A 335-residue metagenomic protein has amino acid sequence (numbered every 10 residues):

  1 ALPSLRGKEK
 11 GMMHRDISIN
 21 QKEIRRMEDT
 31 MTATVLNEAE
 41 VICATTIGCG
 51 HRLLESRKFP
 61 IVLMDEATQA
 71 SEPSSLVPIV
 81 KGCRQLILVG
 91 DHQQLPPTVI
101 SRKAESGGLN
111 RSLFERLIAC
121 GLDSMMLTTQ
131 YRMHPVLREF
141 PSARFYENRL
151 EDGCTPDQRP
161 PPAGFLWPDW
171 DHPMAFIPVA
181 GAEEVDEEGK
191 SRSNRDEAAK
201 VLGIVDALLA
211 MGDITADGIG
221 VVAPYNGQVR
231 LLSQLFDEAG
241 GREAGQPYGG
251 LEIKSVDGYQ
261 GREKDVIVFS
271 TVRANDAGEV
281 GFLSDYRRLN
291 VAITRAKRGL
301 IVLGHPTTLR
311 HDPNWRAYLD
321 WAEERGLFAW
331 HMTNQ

Functional and structural regions predicted by a protein language model:
A1-I61, S74: Conserved helicase NTPase catalytic core signature
I47-Q335: Conserved helicase motor core of SF1/SF2 NTP-dependent helicases
